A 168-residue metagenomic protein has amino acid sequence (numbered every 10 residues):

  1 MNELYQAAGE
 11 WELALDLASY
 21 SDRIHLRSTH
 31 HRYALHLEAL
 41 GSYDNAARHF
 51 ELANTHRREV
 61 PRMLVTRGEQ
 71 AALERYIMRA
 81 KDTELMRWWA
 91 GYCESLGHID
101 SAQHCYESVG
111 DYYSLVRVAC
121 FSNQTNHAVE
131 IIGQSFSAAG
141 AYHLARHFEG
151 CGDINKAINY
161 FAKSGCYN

Functional and structural regions predicted by a protein language model:
M1-N168: Extended alpha-helical assembly domains of large eukaryotic scaffold proteins
